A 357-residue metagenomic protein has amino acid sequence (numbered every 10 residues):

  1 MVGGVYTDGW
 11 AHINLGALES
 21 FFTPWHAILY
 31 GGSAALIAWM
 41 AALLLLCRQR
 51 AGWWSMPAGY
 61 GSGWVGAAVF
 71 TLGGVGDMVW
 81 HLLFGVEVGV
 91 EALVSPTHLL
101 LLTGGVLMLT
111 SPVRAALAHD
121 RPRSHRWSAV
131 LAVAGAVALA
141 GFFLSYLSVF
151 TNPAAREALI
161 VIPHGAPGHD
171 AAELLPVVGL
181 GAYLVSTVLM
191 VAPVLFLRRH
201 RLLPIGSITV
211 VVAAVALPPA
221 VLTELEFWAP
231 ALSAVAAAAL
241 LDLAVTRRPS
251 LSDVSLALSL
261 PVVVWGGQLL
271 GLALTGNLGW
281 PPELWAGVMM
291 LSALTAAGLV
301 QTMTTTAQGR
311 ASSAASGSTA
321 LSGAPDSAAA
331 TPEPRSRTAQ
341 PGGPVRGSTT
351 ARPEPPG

Functional and structural regions predicted by a protein language model:
M1-Y6, V69-M78, G135-S145, T209-V221 (+1 more regions): Aromatic-anchored segments of alpha-helical transmembrane domains
Y6-A27, V79-P96, L147-E173, L274-W285: Membrane-interface interhelical loops and short amphipathic "cap" helices that link adjacent transmembrane segments
A17-A38, A58-S62, G89-G104, V177-V178: Membrane-entry segments of alpha-helical transmembrane domains in multi-pass membrane proteins
A27-L44, L99-A115, G179-L195, L232-A244 (+1 more regions): Hydrophobic cores of alpha-helical transmembrane segments in multi-pass inner/ER membrane proteins, independent
A51-F70, S124-A134, L197-V210, R248-L260: Membrane-interfacial loop-to-transmembrane alpha-helix junctions, especially the N-terminal start
W54-V65, G76-A134: Membrane-interface helix-loop-helix junctions at boundaries between adjacent transmembrane segments
G206-I208, V212-R247, L278-G287: Membrane-water interface signatures at transmembrane helix termini and the short loops that connect adjacent helices
T302-G357: Short, intrinsically disordered terminal tails adjacent to the first/last structured region
